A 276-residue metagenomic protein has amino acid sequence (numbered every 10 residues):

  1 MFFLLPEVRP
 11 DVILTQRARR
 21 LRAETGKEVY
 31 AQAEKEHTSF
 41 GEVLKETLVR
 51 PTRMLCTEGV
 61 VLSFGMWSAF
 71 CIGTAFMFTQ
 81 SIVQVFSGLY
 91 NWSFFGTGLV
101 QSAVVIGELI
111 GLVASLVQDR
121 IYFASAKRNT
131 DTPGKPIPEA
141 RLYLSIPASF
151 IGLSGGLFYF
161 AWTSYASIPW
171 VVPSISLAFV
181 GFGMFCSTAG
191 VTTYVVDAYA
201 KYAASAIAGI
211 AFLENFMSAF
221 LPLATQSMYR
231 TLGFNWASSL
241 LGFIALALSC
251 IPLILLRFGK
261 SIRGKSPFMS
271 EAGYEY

Functional and structural regions predicted by a protein language model:
M1-E46, L116-P138, S205, R230-Y276: Intracellular terminal tails of multi-pass secondary transporters
E46-L112, M184-T193: Extracytoplasmic gate region of multi-pass secondary transporters
G65-M66, G98, I146, A204 (+1 more regions): Conserved glycine-rich helix-kink/hinge and helix-boundary motifs of the Major Facilitator Superfamily
A69, S102, I106, A178 (+3 more regions): Transmembrane alpha-helical cores of Major Facilitator Superfamily
M77, T97-T130, I151-G156: Transmembrane alpha-helices of Major Facilitator/SLC transporters
V83-Q84, L116, R120, T193 (+2 more regions): Small-residue-mediated transmembrane helix hinge/kink sites in multi-pass secondary transporters
T130-G190: C-terminal transmembrane helical hairpin of 12-TM major facilitator-type secondary transporters
G181-F234: A late C-terminal transmembrane helix in Major Facilitator Superfamily
